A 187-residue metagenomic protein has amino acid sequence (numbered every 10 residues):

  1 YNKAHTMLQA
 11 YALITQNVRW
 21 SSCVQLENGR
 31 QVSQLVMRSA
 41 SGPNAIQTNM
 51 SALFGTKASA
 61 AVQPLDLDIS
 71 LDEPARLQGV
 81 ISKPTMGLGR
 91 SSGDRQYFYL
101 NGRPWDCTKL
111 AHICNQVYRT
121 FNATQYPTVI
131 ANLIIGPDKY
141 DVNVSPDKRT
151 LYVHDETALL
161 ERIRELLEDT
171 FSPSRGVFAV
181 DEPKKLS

Functional and structural regions predicted by a protein language model:
Y1-Y97, N101-W105: Glycine/threonine-rich ATP-lid/beta-loop region of ATP-binding domains
E73, P84-K185: Charged regulatory segments coupled to nucleotide-binding catalytic modules in large multidomain enzymes
